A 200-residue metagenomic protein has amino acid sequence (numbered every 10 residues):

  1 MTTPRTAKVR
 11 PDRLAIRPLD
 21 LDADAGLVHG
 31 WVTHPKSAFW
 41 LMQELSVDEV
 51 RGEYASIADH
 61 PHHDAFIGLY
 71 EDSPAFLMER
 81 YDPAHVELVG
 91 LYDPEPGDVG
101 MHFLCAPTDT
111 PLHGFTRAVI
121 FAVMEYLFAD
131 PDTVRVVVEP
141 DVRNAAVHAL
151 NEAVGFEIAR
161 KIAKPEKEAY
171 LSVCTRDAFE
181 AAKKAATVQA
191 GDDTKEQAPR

Functional and structural regions predicted by a protein language model:
M1-D22, E180-R200: Conserved N-terminal entry element of GNAT/NAT acetyltransferase domains
M1-P11, L19-L45, R51: A short, well-structured alpha-helix characteristic of acyl/acetyltransferase catalytic modules
A55, D59-G100, L104-T108: Acetyl-CoA-dependent GNAT
A84, E139, E157-L171: Conserved catalytic-core motifs of GNAT/GCN5-like acyltransferases
L112-Y126, A149, A153: Conserved acetyl-CoA-binding loop-helix of GNAT-fold acetyltransferases
L127-P140: Conserved GNAT acetyl-CoA-binding A-motif
V137-H148, P165, D177: Conserved beta-strand-loop-alpha-helix junction that forms the acyl-donor binding cleft
V142-R160: Conserved active-site alpha-helix within GNAT-family acetyltransferase domains
